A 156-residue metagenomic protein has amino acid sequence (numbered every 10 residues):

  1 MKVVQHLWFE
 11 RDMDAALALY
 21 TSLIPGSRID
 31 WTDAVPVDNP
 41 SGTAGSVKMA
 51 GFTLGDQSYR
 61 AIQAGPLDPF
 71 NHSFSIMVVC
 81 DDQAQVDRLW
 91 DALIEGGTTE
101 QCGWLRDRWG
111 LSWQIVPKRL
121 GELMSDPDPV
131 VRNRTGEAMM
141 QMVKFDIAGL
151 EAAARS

Functional and structural regions predicted by a protein language model:
K2-V4, N71-S75: Short, solvent-exposed beta-strand edge segments and adjacent coil->beta transition regions
L7-D56: Core segments of cupin and vicinal oxygen chelate
W8, M77-V79: Short hydrophobic/aromatic beta-strand micro-patches that form the beta-sheet surface supporting nucleotide- or nucleic
D14-A16, A61, F70: Intrinsically disordered, low-complexity acidic/polar segments
L19, S75, R88-A92: Non-catalytic alpha-helical scaffold/packing segments enriched in small hydrophobic residues
D30, G51-T53, R60-A64, D68 (+1 more regions): Vicinal oxygen chelate
